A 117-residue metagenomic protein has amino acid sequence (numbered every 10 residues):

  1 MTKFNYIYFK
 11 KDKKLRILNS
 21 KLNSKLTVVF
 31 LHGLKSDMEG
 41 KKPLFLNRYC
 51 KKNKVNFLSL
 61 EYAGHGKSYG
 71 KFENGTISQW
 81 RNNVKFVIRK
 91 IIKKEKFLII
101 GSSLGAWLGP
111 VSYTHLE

Functional and structural regions predicted by a protein language model:
M1-K21: N-terminal cap/lid segment of alpha/beta-hydrolase-fold proteins
K25-G33: Short beta-strand element of the alpha/beta-hydrolase
K35-F45: The serine-hydrolase catalytic nucleophile loop
C50-K67: Conserved alpha/beta-hydrolase
G66-I91: Catalytic nucleophile-loop/oxyanion-hole region of alpha/beta-hydrolase and closely related hydrolase-like folds
K94-S102: Alpha/beta-hydrolase fold nucleophile elbow
G101, G105, G109: Gly/Ala-rich beta-loop-alpha elbow adjacent to hydrolase catalytic centers
T114-E117: Conserved small/polar residues in nucleotide/adenosyl-binding loops
